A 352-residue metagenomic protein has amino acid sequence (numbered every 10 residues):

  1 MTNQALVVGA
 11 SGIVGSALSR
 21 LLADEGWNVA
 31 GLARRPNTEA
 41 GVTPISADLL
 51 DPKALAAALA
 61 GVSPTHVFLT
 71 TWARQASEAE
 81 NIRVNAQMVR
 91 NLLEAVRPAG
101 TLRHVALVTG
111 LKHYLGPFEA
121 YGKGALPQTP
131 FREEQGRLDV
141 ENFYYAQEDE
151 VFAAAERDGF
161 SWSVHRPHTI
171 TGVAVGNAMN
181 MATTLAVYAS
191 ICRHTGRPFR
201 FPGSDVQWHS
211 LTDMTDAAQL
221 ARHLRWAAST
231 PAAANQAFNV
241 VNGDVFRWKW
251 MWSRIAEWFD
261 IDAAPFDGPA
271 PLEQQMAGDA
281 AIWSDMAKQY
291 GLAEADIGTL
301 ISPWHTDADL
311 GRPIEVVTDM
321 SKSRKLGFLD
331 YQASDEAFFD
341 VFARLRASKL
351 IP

Functional and structural regions predicted by a protein language model:
N3-E25: N-terminal Rossmann NAD(P)H-binding glycine-rich loop of SDR-like oxidoreductase domains
W27-P36: Conserved glycine-rich Rossmann-like NAD(P)H-binding loop of the short-chain dehydrogenase/reductase
N37-E39, S46-N91: NAD(P)H-binding glycine-rich loop region in Rossmannoid oxidoreductase-like domains and their noncatalytic homologs
V67-L69, Q87-F143: Conserved Rossmann-fold NAD(P)-dependent oxidoreductase catalytic core, especially the SDR/UDP-sugar
E134-H168, V173: Active-site Tyr-X1-5-Lys
D158, G172-Y188, A218, W226-F238 (+1 more regions): Glycine/proline-rich active-site loop of Rossmann-fold NAD(P)-dependent oxidoreductases
V187-T215: A conserved pocket-lining segment of Rossmann-fold NAD(P)-dependent short-chain dehydrogenase/reductase
L220-D307, G311, D319-S321, K325 (+2 more regions): Mid/C-terminal beta-alpha module of Rossmann-like enzyme folds, strongest in SDR-family dehydrogenases/epimerases
